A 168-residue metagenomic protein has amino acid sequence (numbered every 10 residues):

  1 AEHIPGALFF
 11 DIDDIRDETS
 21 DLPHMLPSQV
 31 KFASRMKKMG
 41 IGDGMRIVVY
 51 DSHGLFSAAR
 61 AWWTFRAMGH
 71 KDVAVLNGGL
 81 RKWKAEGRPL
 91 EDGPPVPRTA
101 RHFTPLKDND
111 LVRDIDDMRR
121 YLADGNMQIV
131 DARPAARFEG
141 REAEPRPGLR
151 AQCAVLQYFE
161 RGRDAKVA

Functional and structural regions predicted by a protein language model:
A1-G42, D117-A168: Positively charged, proline/Ser/Thr-rich regional signature most characteristic of the Rhodanese/CDC25-like
P23-D116, R120-D124, R141-E142: Thiolate-centered catalytic microenvironments shared by cysteine-dependent enzyme domains
